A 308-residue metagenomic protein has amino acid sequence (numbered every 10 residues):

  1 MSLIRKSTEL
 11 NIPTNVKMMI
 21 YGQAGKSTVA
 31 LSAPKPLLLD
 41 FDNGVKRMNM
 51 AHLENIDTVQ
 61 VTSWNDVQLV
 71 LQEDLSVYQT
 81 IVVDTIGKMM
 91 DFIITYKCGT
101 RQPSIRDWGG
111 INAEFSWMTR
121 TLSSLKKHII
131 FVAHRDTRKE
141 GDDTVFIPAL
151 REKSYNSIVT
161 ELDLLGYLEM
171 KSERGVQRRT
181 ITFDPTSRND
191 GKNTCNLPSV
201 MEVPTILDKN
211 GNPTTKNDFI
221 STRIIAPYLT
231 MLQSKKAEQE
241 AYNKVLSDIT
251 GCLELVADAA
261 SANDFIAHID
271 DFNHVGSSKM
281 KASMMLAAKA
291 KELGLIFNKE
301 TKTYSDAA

Functional and structural regions predicted by a protein language model:
S2, S7-S76: Conserved P-loop
S2-T14, M50-T62, D66-V67, R174-K235: P-loop/Walker A phosphate-binding loop and immediately adjacent motor/lid segment at beta-alpha junctions
I4, N11, Y21-G22, H128-P204: Phosphate-binding/switch region of NTP-binding enzymes
R5-T8, A24-K26, A33, G211-A308: Interfaces that engage single-stranded nucleic acids at replication/repair/recombination sites
S27-A30, T121, S157-I158: Hydrophobic/aromatic ligand-binding patch that stacks against planar heteroaromatic rings of cofactors or nucleotides
S32-P34, L125, E161: Short, structured coil segments at secondary-structure junctions
S76-T80, K88: Long, charged N-terminal accessory/stalk domains
T85-N156: P-loop NTPase motor core
